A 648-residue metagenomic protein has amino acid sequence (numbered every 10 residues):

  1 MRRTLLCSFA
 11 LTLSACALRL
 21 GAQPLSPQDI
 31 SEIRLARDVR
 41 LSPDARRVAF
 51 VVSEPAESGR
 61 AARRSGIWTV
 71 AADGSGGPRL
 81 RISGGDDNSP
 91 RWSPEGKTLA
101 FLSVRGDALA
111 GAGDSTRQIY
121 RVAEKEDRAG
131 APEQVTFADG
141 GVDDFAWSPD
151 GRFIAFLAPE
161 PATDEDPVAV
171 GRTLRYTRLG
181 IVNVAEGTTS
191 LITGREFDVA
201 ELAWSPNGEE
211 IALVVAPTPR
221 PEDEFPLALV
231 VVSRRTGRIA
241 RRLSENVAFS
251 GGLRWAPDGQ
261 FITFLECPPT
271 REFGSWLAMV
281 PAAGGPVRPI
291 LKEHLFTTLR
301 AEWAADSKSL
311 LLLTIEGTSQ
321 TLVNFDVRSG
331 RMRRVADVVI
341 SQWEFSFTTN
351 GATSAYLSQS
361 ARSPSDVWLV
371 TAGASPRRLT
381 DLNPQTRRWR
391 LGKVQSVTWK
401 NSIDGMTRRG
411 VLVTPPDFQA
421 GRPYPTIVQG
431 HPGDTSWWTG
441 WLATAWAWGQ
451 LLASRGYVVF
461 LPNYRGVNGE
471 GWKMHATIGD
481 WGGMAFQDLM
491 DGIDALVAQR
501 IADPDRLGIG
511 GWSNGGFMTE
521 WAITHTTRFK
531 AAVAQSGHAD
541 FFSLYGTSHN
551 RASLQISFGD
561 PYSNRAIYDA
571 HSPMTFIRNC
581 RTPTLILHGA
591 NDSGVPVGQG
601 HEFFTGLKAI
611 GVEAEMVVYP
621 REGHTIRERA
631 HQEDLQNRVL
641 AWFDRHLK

Functional and structural regions predicted by a protein language model:
C7-R19: Bacterial N-terminal signal peptides
S26-S31, G77-R81, P132-T136, T188-T193 (+3 more regions): A short beta-strand motif characteristic of beta-propeller blades
Q28-S65: Beta-strand-rich domains and repeat architectures in extracellular enzymes and scaffolds, especially beta-propellers
R40-R47, P90-T98, F145-F153, L202-I211 (+3 more regions): Blade-terminus and WD-like Trp-Asp/Gly-His loop motifs, strongest in beta-propeller folds
V52-G66, R81-N88, L102-Y120, T136-D143 (+11 more regions): A flexible loop/linker signature enriched in serine peptidases of the S9 family
A71-S75, A123-R128, N183-G187, S233-G237 (+3 more regions): Short loop/turn segments that connect beta-strands within beta-propeller blades
W343-K648: Serine-hydrolase catalytic core recognition
